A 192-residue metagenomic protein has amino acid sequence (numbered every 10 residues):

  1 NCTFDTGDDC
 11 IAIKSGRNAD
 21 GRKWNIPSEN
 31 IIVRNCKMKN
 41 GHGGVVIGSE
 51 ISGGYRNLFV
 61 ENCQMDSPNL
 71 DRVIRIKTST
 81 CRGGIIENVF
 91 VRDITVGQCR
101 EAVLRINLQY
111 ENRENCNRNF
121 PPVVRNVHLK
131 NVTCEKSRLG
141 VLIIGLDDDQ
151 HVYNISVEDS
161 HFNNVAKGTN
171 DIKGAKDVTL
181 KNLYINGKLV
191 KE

Functional and structural regions predicted by a protein language model:
N1-E192: Extracellular/periplasmic carbohydrate-active domains that bind, remodel, or depolymerize complex polysaccharides
